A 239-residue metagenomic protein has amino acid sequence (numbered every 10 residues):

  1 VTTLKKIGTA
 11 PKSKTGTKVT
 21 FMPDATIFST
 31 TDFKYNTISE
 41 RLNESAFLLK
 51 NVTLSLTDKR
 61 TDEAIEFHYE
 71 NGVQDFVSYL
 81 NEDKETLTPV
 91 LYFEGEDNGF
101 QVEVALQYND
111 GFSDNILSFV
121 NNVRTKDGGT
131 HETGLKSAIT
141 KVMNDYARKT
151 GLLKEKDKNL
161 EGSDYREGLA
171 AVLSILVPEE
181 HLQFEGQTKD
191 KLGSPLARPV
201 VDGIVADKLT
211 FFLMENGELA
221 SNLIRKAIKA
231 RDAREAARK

Functional and structural regions predicted by a protein language model:
V1-K239: GHKL-family ATPase ATP-binding module
